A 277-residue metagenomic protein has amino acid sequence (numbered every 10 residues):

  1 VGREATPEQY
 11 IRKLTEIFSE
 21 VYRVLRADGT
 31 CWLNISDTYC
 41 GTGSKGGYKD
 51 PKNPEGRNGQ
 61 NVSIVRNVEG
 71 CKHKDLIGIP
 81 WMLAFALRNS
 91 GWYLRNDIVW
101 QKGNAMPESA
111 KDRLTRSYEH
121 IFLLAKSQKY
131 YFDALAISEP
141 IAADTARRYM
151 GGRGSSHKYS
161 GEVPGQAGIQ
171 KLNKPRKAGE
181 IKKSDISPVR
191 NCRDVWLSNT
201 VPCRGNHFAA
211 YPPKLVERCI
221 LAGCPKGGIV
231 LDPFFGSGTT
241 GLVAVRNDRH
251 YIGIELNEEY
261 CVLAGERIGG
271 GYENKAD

Functional and structural regions predicted by a protein language model:
V1-N274: Core catalytic lobe of class I
